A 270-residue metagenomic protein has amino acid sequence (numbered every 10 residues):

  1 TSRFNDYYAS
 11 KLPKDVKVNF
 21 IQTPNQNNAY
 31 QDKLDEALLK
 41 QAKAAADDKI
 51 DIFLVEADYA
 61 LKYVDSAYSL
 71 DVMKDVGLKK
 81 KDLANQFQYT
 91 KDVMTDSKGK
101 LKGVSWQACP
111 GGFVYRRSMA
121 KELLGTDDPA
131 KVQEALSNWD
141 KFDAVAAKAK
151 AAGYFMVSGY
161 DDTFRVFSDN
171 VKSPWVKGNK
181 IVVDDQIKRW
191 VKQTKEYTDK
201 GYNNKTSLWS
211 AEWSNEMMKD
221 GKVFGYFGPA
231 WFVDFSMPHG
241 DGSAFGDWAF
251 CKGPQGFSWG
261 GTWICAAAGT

Functional and structural regions predicted by a protein language model:
S2-N5, A9, R189-T270: Extracytoplasmic/periplasmic substrate-binding proteins
S10-Q86, K100, E122-L123, M217 (+2 more regions): Extracytoplasmic "Venus flytrap"/periplasmic binding protein-like
P13, D75-Q86, K91-T163, P174-L208 (+1 more regions): Helix-loop-helix "hinge/cap" segment bordering the ligand-binding cleft or interdomain interface
N19-Q22, D51-L54, G103-S105, G112-V114 (+4 more regions): Structural recognition of the beta-strand scaffold that forms the well-ordered cores of secreted hydrolase catalytic
N25-N27, A57-K62, C109-G112, M119-A120 (+3 more regions): Solvent-exposed loop/turn segments at secondary-structure junctions within structured extracellular/periplasmic domains
L34, F142, A149, N170 (+2 more regions): Hydrophobic residues within well-ordered alpha-helices
A44-D48, V64-D65, M94-K98, S105-Q107 (+4 more regions): Extracellular/periplasmic catalytic domains that process cell-envelope and extracellular macromolecules
Y68, K100, C109-G111, G153 (+5 more regions): Residues that flank catalytic or metal-binding motifs in active/ligand-binding sites
